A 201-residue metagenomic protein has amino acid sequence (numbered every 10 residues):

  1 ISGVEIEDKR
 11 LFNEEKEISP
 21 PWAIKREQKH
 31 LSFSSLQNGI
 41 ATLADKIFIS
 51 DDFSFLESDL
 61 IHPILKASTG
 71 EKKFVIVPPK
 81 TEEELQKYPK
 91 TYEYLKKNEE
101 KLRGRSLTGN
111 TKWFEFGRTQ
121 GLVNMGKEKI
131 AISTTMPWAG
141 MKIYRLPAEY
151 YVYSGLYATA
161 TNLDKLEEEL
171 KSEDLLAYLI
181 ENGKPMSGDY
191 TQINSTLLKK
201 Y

Functional and structural regions predicted by a protein language model:
I1-S2, E7: Conserved beta strand-loop-helix elements of the APE1-like EEP
K9-K200: Polybasic, glycine- and aromatic-enriched phosphate-binding surface used to engage nucleic acids
